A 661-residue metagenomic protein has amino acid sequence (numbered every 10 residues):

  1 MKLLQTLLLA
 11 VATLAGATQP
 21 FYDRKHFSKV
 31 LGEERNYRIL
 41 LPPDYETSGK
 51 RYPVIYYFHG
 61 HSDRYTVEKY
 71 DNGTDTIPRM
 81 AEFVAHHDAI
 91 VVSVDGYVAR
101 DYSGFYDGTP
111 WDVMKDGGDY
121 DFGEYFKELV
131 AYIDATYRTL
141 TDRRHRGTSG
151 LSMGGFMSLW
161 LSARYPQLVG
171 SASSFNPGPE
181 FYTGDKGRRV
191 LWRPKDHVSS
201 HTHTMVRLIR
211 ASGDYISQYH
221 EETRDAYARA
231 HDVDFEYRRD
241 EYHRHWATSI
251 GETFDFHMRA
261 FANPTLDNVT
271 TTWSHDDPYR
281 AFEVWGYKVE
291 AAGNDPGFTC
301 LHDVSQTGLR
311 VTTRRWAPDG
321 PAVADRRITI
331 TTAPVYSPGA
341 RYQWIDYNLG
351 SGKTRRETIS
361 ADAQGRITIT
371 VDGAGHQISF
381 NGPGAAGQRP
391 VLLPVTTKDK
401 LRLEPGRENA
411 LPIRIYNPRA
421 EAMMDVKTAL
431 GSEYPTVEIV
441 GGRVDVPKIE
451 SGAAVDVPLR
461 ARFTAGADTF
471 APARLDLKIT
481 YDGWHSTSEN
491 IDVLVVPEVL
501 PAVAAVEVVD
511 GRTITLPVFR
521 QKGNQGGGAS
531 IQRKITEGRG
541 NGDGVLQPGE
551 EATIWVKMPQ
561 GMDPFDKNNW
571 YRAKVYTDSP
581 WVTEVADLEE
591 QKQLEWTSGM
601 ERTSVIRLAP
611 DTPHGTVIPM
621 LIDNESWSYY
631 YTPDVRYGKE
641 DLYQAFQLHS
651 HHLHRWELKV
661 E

Functional and structural regions predicted by a protein language model:
T18-A324: Non-catalytic cap/lid and distal C-terminal segments of serine-dependent acyl enzymes
R35, A420-V426, G549, D563-Y571: Short acidic/proline- and small/hydrophobic-mixed sequence motifs that coincide with surface turns and coil-to-beta
D319-P338, T428: Surface-exposed beta-strand/loop patches in extracellular or lumenal glycoproteins
A361-R389: C-terminal beta-strand-rich structural cap/linker in extracellular carbohydrate-active enzymes
P383-P405, L494-L546: Low-complexity, acidic Ser/Thr/Pro/Gly-rich terminal tails and inter-domain linkers that flank the onset of structured
G387-V395, F463-A502, L608-L658: Terminal connector regions
P405-E421, P548-D563: Short beta-strand elements of extracellular/lumenal beta-sandwich folds
E438-A467, T583-T612: Intrinsically disordered, low-complexity Pro/Gly/Ser/Thr-rich segments with frequent PxxP/GP/PP motifs and embedded
